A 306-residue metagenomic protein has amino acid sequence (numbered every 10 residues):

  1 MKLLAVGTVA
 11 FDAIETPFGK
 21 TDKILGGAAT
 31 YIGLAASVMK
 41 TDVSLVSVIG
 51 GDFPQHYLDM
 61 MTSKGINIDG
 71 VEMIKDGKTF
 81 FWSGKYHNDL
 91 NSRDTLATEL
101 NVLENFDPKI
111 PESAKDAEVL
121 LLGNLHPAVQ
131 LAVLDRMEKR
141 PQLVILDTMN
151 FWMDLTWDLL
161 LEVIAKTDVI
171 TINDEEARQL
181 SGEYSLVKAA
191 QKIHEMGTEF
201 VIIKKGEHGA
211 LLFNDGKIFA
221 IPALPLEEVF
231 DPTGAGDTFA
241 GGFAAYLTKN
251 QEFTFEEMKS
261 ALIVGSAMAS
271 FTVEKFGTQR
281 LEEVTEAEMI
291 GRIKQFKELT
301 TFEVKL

Functional and structural regions predicted by a protein language model:
M1-L4: Extreme N-terminal starter segment of soluble prokaryotic enzymes
F11-K23, K40-L121, D135-P141, I290-K305: Conserved N-terminal subdomain of the carbohydrate kinase-like
G19-L34: Short catalytic helix/loop segments, enriched in acidic residues and glycine and frequently bearing histidine
G33-D42, Y246-T248: Alpha-helix C-terminal capping segments
L34, W82-K85, G209-F213: Short beta-strand scaffold segments in enzyme catalytic cores
A36, N173, G236: Short, conserved phosphate/pyrophosphate- and ester-handling motifs at nucleotide-, phospho-/glycolipid
E138-R140, W152-A220: Conserved phosphate/ATP/ADP-binding segment of small-molecule kinases
L186-L306: Conserved phosphate-binding/catalytic region of the ribokinase-like
